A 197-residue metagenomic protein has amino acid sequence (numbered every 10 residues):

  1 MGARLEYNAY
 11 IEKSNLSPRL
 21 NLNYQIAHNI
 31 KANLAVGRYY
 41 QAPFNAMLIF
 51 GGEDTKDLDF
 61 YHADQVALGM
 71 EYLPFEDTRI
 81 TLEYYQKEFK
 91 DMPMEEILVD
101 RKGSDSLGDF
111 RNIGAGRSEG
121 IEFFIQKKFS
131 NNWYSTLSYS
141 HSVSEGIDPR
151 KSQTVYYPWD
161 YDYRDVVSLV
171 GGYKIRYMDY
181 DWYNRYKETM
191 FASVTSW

Functional and structural regions predicted by a protein language model:
M1-A27, A42-P43, K151: Signature of Gram-negative outer-membrane beta-barrel scaffolds
M1-Y7, L34-R38, L82-Q86, L137-H141 (+1 more regions): Transmembrane beta-barrel strands of outer-membrane/channel proteins
R4-N8, G51-D57, S106-N112, G120-E122 (+1 more regions): Extracellular loop and loop/strand-boundary signature of outer-membrane beta-barrel proteins
I11-S17, N45-E53, M92-R101, S142 (+2 more regions): Outer-membrane beta-barrel translocator domains and adjoining extracellular loop/strand segments of Gram-negative
N15-A27, A32, V66-L68, Y156-I175: Feature captures outer-membrane beta-barrel proteins of Gram-negative bacteria and organelles
N21, Q25, K31, A35 (+5 more regions): Membrane-spanning beta-strand positions in outer-membrane beta-barrel proteins
Q25, N33, F60-E119, F124: Membrane-embedded beta-barrel scaffold of Gram-negative outer-membrane proteins
E88, R111-W197: Gram-negative outer-membrane beta-barrel transporters
